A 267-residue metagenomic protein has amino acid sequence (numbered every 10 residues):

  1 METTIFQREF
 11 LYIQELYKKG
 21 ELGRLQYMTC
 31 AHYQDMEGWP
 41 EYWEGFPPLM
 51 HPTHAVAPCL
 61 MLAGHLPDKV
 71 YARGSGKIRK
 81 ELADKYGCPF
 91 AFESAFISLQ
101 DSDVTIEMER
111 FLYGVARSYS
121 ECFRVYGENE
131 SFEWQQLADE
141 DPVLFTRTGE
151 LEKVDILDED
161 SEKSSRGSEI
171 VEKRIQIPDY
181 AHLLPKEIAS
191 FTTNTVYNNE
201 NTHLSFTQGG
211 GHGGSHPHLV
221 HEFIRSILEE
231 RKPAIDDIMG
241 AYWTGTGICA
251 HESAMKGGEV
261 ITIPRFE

Functional and structural regions predicted by a protein language model:
M1, L25, V70-Y71, A234-D236 (+1 more regions): Short, hydrophobic secondary-structure boundary micro-motifs
M1-E41, G45-P48: A contiguous active-site-proximal alpha/beta segment in oxidoreductase catalytic domains
F10, A55-V56, V220-H221, G247: A general structural signal for well-ordered alpha-helical segments in protein cores
G23, E252-E267: C-terminal capping/lid region of NAD(P)-dependent oxidoreductase domains
E37-S120, R124, A138, I238-A241: Rossmann-like dinucleotide-binding domain that binds NAD(P)(H)
C88, F96-D101, R124, N129-I235: C-terminal glycine/acidic-rich active-site capping loop/insertion
G211, S215-L219, G247-G257: Stable alpha-helical structural segments in soluble proteins, enriched in small hydrophobic residues
